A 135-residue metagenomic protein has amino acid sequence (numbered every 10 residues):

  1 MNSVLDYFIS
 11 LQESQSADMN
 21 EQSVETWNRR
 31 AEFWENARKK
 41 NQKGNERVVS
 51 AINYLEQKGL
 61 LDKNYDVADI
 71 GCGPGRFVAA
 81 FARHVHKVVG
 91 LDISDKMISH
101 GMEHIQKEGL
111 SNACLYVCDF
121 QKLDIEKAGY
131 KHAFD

Functional and structural regions predicted by a protein language model:
N2-L61: Conserved class I S-adenosyl-L-methionine
F33, K122-D124: Feature marks short, surface-exposed loop/turn motifs that line or immediately flank catalytic pockets and channel
R38, M102, K127: Short, flexible helix/strand-to-coil boundary loops that buttress conserved ligand/catalytic motifs in alpha/beta
N64: Phosphate-coordination loops involved in phosphoryl transfer and adenosine-cofactor binding
A68, P74-K122: Class I SAM-dependent methyltransferase SAM/SAH-binding core
I125-F134: A short acidic, Gly/Pro-enriched loop at the edge of an enzyme's catalytic core that lines a small-molecule cofactor
